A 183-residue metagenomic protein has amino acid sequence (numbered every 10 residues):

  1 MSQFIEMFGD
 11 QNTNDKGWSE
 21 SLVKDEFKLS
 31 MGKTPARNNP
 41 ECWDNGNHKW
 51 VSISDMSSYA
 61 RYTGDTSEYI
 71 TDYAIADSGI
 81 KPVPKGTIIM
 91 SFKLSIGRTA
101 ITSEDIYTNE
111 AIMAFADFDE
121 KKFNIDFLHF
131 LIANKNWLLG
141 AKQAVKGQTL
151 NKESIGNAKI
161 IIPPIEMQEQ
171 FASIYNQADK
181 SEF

Functional and structural regions predicted by a protein language model:
M1-T34, W50, N157-A172, N176-F183: Non-catalytic DNA-recognition/assembly elements of restriction-modification systems
K16, K49, I106, F130 (+1 more regions): Residues that recognize and position ribonucleotide moieties
S19, A36-D44, K142-V145: Short coil/turn segments at secondary-structure boundaries
K24-P40, S54-K85: Sequence-specific dsDNA recognition surfaces
S52-I53, S67-A133: A short beta-sheet element
F92-K93, I106-M113, V145-E166: A short glycine-rich beta-alpha junction/loop motif
